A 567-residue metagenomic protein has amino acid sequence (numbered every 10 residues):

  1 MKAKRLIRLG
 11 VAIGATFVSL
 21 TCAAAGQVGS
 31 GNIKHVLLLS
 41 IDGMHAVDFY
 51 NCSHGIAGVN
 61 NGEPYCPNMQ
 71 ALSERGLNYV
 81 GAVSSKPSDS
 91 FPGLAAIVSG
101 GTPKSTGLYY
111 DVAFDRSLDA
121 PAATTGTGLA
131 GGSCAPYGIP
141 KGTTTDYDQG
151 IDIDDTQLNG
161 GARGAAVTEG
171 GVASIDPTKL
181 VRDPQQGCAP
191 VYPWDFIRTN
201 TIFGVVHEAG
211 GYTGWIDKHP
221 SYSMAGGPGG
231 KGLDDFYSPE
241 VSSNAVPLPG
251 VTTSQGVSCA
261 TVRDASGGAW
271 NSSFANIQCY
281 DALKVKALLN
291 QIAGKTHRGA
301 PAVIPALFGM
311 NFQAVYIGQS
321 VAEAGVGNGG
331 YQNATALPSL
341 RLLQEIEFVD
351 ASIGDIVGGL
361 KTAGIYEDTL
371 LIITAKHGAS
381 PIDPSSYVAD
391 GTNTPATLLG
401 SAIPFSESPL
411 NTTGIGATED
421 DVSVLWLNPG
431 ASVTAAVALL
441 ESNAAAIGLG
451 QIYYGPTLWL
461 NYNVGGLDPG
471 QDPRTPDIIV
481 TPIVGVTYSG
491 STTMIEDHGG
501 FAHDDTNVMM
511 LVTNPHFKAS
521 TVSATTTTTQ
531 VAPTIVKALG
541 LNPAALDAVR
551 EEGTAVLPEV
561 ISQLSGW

Functional and structural regions predicted by a protein language model:
G10-T21: Bacterial N-terminal signal peptides
F49-G107, Y212-G214: Short, structured active-site-proximal loop/turn typified by the sulfatase FGly-forming signature C/S-X-P-X-R
N78-V98, I216-G226, N311-Q313, V549-V556: Short, solvent-exposed turn/loop segments enriched in Gly/Ser/Thr/Pro and often Arg
K141-T143, Q149-I151, T156-Q186, P190-A260 (+1 more regions): Catalytic-site neighborhoods of secreted/periplasmic enzymes that process anionic sulfate/phosphate groups
E169-R182, D195-N200, L410-T534, A538: Active-site neighborhoods of enzymes that stabilize oxyanions during catalysis
H219-P220, M224-Y237, K295-V349, S385-Y387: Active-site His/acidic residue clusters
F348-D390, L458, I535: Metal-dependent active-site segment of extracytoplasmic phospho-/sulfohydrolases and closely related
D368, A375-P429: Acidic/histidine-rich catalytic neighborhood
